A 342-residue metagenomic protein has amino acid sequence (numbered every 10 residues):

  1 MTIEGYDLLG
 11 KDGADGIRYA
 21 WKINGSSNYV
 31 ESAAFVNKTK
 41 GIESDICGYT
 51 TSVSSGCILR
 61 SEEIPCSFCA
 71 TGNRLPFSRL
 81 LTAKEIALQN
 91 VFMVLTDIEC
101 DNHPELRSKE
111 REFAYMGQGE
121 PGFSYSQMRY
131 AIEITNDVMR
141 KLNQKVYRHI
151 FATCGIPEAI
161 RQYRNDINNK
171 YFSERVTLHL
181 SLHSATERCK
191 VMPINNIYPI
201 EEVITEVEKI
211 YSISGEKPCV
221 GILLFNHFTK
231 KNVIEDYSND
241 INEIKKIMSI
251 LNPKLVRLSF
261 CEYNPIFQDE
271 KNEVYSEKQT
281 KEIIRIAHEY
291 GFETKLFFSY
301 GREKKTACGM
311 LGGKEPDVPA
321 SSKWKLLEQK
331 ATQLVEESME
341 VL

Functional and structural regions predicted by a protein language model:
M1-I23, T205-L342: Auxiliary Fe-S-binding modules of radical SAM enzymes
E4, A14-Y19, S27-S173, T186 (+1 more regions): Conserved Radical SAM active-site core
C66, F151, L180, L258 (+1 more regions): Conserved, mostly hydrophobic/aromatic
R74-P76, Q118-G122, L142, C154-I160 (+3 more regions): Conserved radical SAM core fold
E85, N195-I210: Glycine-rich S-adenosyl-L-methionine
I86, M128, I160, I200-V203 (+2 more regions): Aromatic/hydrophobic pocket-lining residues that form the small-molecule binding cavity in soluble enzyme cores
M128-A131, R164-D166, P193-N195, I234-E235 (+1 more regions): Short, glycine/charged-enriched secondary-structure capping and boundary segments
N165-T177, S214, N252-K254: Glycine-enriched alpha-helix->loop->beta-strand junction motifs that scaffold or abut catalytic
